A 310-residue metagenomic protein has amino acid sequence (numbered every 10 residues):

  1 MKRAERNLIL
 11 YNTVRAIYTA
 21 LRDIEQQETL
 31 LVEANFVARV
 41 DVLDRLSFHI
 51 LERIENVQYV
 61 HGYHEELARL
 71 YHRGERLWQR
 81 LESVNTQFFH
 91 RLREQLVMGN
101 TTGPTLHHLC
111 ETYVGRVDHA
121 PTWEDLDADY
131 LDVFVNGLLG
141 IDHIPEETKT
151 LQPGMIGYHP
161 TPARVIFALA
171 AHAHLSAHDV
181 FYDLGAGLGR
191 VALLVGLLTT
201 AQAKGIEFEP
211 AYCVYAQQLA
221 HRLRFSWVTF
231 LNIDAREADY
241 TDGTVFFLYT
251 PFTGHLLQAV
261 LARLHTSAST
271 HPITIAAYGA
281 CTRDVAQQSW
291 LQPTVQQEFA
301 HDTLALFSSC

Functional and structural regions predicted by a protein language model:
Q58-S176: Conserved Class I S-adenosyl-L-methionine-dependent methyltransferase catalytic core
H178-G187: Conserved class I S-adenosyl-L-methionine
G189-L193: Glycine-rich SAM-binding Motif I of class I
Q202-E207: Conserved SAM-binding motif I beta-strand of class I
V214-T241: S-adenosyl-L-methionine
G243-L256: A short SAM/SAH-binding and catalytic strip from SAM-dependent methyltransferases
H255-C310: C-terminal substrate-binding/active-site "lid" region of AdoMet-derived donor-dependent transferases
